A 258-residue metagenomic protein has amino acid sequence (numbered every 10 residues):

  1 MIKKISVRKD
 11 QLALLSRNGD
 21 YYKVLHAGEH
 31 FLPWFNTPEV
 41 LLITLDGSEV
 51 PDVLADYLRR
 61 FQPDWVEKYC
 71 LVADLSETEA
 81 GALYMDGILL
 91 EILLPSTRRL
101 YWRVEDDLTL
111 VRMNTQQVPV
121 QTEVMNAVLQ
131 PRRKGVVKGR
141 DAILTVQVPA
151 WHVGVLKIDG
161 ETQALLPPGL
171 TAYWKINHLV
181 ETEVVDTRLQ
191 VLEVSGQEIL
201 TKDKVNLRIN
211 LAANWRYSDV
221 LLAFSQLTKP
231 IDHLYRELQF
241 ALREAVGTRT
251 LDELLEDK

Functional and structural regions predicted by a protein language model:
M1-K258: N-terminal hydrophobic membrane-entry segments
